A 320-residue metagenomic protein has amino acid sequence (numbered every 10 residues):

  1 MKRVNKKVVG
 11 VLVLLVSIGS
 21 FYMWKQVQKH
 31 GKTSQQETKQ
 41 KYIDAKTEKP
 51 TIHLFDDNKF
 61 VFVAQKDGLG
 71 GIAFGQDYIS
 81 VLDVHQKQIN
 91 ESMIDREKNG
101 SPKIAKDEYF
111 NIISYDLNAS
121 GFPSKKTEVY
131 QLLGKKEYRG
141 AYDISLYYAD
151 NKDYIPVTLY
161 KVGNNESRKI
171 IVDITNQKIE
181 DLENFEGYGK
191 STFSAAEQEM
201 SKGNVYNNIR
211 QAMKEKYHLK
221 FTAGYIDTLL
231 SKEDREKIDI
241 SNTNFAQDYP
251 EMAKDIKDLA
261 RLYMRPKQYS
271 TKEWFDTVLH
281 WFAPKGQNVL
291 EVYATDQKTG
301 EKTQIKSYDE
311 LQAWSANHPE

Functional and structural regions predicted by a protein language model:
M1-V13, W24: N-terminal Sec-pathway targeting helices
F21-Q36: Sec-dependent signal peptide cleavage junction
Q35-A64, E97-K136, S167-S194, N207-K272 (+1 more regions): Surface-exposed loop/turn elements that mediate protein-protein interactions on large endomembrane-trafficking
H53-F55, F60-G75, I144-N151, N317: Structural signature of eukaryotic scaffold interfaces centered on beta-propeller domains
Q65-I72, K135-Y147, G187-E199: Repeated scaffold domains used in trafficking and secretory/extracellular systems, primarily beta-propellers
V81-D83, V157: Residue position within the beta-strands of beta-propeller blades
H85-N90, D95-E97, Y160-N165: Short glycine/acidic-enriched loop and turn motifs that connect beta-strands
